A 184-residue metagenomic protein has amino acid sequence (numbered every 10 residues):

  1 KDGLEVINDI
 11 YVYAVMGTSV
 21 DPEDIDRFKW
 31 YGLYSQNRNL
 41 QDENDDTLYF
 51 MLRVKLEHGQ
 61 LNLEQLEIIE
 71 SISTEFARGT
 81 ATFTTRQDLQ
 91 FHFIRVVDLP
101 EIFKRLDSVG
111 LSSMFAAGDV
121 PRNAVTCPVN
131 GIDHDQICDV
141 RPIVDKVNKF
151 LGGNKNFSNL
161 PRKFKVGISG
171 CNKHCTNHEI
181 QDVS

Functional and structural regions predicted by a protein language model:
K1-D2: Intrinsically disordered, low-structural-confidence terminal and linker regions
E5, Y11-D26, N44, Y49-S184: Small-residue-enriched alpha-helical segments and adjacent helix-cap loops that form tight helix-helix packing
Y31-Y49: N-terminal glycine-rich anion-binding loops that anchor highly charged ligand groups
